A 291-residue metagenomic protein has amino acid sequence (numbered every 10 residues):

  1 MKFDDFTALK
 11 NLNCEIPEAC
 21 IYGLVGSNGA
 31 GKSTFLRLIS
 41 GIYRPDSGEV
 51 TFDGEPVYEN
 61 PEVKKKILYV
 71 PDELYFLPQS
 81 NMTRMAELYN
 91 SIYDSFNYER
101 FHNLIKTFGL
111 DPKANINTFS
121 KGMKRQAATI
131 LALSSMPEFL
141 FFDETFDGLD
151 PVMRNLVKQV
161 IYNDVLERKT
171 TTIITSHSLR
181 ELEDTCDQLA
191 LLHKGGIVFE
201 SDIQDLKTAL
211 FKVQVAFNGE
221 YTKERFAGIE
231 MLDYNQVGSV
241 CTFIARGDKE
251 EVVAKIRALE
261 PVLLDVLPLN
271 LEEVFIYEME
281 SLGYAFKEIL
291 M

Functional and structural regions predicted by a protein language model:
Y22-S27: The feature captures the beta-strand-to-loop junction immediately N-terminal to the Walker
S40: Helix-to-loop junction immediately C-terminal to a conserved catalytic motif
G48-V63: Conserved ABC transporter NBD signature motif
P71-A127: ABC-family P-loop ATPase nucleotide-binding domains
L140-E144: Catalytic Walker B motif of ABC-type/P-loop ATPase nucleotide-binding domains
V157-G247: ABC transporter nucleotide-binding domain
F211-K287, M291: Short, charged/small-residue-rich alpha-helical element at the C-terminal edge of ABC transporter nucleotide-binding
